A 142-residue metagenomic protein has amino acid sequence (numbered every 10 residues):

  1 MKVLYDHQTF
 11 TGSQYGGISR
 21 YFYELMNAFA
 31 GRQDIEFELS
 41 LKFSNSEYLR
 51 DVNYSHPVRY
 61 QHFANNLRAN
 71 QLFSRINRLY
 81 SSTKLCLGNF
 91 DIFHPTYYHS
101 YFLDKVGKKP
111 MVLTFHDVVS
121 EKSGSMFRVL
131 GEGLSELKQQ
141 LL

Functional and structural regions predicted by a protein language model:
M1-L142: Carbohydrate transferase catalytic cores enriched for Leloir-type hexosyltransferases
